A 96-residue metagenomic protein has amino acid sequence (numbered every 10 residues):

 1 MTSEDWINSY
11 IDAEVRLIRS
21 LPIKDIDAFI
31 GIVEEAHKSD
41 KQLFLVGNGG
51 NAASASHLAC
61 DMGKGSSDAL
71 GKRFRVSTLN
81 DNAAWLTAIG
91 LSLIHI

Functional and structural regions predicted by a protein language model:
M1-S20: Generic N-terminal amphipathic, Lys/Arg-enriched alpha-helix
I7, I26-F29, A55: Hydrophobic packing residues in well-ordered alpha-helices of helical domains and bundles
V15-L21, A83-A88: STAS-typified acidic loop motif
L21-S39: A short, well-structured juxtamembrane/interface segment
Q42-G50: Short glycine-rich or small-residue beta-strand-to-loop segments that form or flank ligand, phosphate, metal/Fe-S
A53-L91: Anionic-ligand anchoring segments at beta-strand to alpha-helix junctions in alpha/beta enzyme folds, i.e., glycine
I94-I96: Conserved small/polar residues in nucleotide/adenosyl-binding loops
